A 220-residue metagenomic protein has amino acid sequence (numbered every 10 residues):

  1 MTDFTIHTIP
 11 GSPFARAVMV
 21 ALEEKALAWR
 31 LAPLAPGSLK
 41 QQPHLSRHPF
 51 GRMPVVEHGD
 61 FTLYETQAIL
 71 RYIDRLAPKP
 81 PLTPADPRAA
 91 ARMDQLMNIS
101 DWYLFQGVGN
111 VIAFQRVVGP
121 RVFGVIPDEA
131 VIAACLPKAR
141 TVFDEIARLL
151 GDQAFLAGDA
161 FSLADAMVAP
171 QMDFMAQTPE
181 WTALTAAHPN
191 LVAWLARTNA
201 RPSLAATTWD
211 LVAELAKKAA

Functional and structural regions predicted by a protein language model:
M1-A133, A147, A154: GST-like domain detector, emphasizing the conserved glutathione-binding G-site in the N-terminal thioredoxin-like
L45, A91-D94, M167, V192 (+1 more regions): Generic structural signal for individual residues within well-ordered alpha-helical segments across diverse proteins
S46, A200, W209: Phosphate-coordinating loops and pocket residues in cytosolic domains that bind phosphorylated ligands
A68, R88, N190, S203 (+1 more regions): Residue-level recognition of oxygen-bearing side chains
P80-A85, G107-V108, L156-D159, L184 (+1 more regions): Short, hydrophobic secondary-structure boundary micro-motifs
S100-A200: GST-like fold's C-terminal all-alpha helical module
A206-A220: Terminal-tail/helix-coil boundary detector
